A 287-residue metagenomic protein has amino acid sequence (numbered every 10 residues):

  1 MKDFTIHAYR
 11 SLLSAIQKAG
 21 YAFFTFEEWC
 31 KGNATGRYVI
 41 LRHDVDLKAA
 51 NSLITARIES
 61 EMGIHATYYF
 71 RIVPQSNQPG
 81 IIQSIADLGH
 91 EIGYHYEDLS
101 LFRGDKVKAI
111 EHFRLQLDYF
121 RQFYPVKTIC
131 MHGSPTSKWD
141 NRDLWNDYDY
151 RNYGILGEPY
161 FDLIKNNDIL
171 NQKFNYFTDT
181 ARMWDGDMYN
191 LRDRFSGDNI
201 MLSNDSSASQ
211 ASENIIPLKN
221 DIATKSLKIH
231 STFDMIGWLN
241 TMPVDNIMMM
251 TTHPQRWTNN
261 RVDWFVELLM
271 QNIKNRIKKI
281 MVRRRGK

Functional and structural regions predicted by a protein language model:
M1-R42, D46-L53, R57-T67, S76-N77 (+3 more regions): Terminal accessory/targeting
R71-I72: Catalytic beta/alpha-barrel core
H90-I92: Long, hydrophobic N-terminal alpha-helical segment
